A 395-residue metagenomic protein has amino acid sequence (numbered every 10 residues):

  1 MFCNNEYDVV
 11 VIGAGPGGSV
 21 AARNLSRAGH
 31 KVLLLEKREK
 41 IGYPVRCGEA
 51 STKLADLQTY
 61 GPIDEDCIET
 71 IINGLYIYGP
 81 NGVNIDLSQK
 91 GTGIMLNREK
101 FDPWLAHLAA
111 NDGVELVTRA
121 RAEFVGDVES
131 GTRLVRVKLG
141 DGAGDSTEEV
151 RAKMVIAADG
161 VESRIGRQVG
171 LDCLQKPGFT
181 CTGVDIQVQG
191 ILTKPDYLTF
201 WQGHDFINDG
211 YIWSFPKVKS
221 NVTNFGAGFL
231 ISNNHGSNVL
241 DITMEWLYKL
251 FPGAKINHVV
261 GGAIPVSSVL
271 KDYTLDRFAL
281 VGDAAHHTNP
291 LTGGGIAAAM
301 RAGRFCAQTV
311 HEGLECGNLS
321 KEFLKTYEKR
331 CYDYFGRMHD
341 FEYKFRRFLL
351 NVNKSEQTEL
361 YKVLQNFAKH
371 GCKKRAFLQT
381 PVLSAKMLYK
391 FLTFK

Functional and structural regions predicted by a protein language model:
F2-G15: Beta1/beta-strand and adjacent pyrophosphate-binding region of the FAD-binding site in flavoprotein oxidoreductases
A14, A28, L108-G253: Predominantly flavin-linked oxidoreductase catalytic cores and closely associated redox partners
G18-S19: N-terminal Rossmann-fold NAD(P) dinucleotide-binding loop
S26-V45: Glycine-rich FAD pyrophosphate-binding loop
G42, Q58-G74, C173-F179, E356-E359: A short alpha-helix-loop-beta-strand transition element characteristic of N-terminal alpha/beta dinucleotide-binding
T52-W104: A conserved beta-strand/loop capping segment in the N-terminal third of enzymes that catalyze redox or closely related
F124, N233-T309: FAD/FMN-dependent oxidoreductases across multiple families
H311-K395: C-terminal helical "tail/cap" subdomain of flavin- and related membrane-associated enzymes
